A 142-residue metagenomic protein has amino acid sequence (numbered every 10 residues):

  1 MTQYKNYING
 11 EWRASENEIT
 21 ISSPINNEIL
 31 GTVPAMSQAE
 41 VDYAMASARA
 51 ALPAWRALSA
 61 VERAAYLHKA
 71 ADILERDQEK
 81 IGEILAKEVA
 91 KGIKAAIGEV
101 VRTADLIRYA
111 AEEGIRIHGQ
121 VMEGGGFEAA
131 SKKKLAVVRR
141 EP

Functional and structural regions predicted by a protein language model:
M1-K87: Short, structured beta/alpha segment
E40, R56, L67-P142: N-terminal Rossmann NAD(P)-binding subdomain characteristic of aldehyde/semialdehyde dehydrogenases
